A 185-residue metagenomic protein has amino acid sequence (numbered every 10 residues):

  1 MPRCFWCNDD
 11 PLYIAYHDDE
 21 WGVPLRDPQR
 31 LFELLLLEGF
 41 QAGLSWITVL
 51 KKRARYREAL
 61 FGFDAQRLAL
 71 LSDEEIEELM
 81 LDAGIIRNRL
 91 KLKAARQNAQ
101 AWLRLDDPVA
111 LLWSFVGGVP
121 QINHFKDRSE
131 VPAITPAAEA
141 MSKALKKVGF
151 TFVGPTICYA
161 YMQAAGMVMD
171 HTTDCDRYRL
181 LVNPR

Functional and structural regions predicted by a protein language model:
M1-R185: HhH-family (HhH-GPD) DNA N-glycosylase catalytic core used in base-excision repair
